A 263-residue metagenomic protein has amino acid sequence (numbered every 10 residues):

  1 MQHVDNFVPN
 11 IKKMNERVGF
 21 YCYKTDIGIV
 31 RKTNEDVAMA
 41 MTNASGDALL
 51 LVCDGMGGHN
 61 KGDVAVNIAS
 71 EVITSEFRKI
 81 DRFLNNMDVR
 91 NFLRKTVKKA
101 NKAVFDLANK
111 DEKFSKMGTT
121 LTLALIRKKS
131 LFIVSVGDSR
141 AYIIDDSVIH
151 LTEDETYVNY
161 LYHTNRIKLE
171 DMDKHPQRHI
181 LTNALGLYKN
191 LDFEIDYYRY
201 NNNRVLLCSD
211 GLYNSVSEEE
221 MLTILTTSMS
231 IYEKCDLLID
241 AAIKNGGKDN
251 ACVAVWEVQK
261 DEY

Functional and structural regions predicted by a protein language model:
M1-Y263: PP2C/PPM-type serine/threonine phosphatase catalytic domain
